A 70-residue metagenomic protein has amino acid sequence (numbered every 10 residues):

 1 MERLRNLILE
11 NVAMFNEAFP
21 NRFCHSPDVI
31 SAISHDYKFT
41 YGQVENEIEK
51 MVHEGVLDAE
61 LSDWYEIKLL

Functional and structural regions predicted by a protein language model:
M1-P20: Short alpha-helical segments that sit at the start of domains
R3, C24-H25, Q43: Alpha-helix N-cap and coil->helix boundary residues
R5, S62-L70: Short, cationic-aromatic polyanion-contact patches
F19-S34: Short acidic, hydrophobic short linear motifs in intrinsically disordered regions
K38-K50: Short amphipathic alpha-helical interaction segments
V52-S62: A short, conserved structural fragment
